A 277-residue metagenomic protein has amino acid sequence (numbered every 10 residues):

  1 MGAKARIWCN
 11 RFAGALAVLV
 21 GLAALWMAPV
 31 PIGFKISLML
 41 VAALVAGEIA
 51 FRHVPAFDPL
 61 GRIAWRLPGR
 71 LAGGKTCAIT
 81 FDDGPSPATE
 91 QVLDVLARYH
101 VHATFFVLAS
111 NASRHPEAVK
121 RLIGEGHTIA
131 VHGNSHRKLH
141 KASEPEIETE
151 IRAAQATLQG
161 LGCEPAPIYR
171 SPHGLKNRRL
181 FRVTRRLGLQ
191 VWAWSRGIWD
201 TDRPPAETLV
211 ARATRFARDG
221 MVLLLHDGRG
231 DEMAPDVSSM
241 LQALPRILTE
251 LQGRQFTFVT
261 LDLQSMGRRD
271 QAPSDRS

Functional and structural regions predicted by a protein language model:
M1-I79, S86-R98, R246-T249, R254-S277: N-terminal pre-catalytic segment of deacetylase/amide-hydrolase enzymes
F51-A142, E146, E150-A153, T157: Active-site beta->alpha N-cap acidic-glycine motif
G74-C77, Y99-A103, E125-T128, C163-P167 (+3 more regions): Short, well-ordered coil/turn segments that N-cap beta-strands
D82, L96, F105, I129 (+4 more regions): Divalent metal-coordination and catalytic microenvironments
S135-R137, G197-I198, R229-E232: A short, flexible beta-alpha/helix-coil linker loop
K141-P145, R203-P205, A234-S238: Short, solvent-exposed loop/turn segments at secondary-structure boundaries
L175, F181-F216, F256-G267: His/Asp/Glu-enriched short active-site or ligand-binding loop at hydrolase and phosphoryl-transfer sites
T214-S265: Catalytic grooves of carbohydrate-active enzymes
